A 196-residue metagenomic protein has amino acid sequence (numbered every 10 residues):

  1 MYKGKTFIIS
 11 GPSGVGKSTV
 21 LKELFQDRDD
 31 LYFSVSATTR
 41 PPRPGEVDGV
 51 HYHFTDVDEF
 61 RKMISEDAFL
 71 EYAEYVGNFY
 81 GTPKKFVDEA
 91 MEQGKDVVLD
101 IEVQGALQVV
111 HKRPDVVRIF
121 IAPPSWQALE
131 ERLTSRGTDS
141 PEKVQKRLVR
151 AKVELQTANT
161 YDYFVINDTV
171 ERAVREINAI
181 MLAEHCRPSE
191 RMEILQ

Functional and structural regions predicted by a protein language model:
I9: Hydrophobic anchor at the beta1->P-loop junction of P-loop NTPases
P12: P-loop (Walker A) phosphate-binding loop of NTP-binding proteins
K17: Conserved lysine of the Walker
Q26-S34: Post-Walker A helix-loop "phosphate-sensing" segment adjacent to the P-loop in P-loop NTPases
S36-V97, Q104: ATP-dependent small-molecule kinase phosphotransfer cores that center on conserved nucleotide phosphate-binding segments
V97-E102, H111-R136: Conserved phosphate-donor/acceptor-positioning beta-strand/loop module used by diverse small-molecule
D115, T138-D139, V153-Q196: NTP-dependent small-molecule kinase module
